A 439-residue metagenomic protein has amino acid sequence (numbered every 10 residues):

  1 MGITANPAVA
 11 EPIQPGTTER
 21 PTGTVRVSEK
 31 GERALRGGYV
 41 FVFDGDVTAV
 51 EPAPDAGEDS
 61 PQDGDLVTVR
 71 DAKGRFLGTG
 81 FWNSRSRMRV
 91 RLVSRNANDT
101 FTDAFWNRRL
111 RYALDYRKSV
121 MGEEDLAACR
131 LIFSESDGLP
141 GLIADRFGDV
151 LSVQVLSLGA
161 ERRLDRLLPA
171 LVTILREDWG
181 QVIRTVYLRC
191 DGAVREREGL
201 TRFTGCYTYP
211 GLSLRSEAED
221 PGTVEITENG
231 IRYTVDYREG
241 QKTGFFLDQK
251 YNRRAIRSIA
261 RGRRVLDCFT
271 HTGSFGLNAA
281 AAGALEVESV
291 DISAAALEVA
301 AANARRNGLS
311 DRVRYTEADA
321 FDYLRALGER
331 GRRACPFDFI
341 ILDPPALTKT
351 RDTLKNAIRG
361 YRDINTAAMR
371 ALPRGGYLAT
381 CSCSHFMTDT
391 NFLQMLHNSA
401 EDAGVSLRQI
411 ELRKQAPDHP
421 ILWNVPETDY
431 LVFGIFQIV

Functional and structural regions predicted by a protein language model:
M1-G148: Non-catalytic accessory regions of SAM-dependent methyltransferases
I132-D145, L164-F245: Non-catalytic substrate-recognition/targeting regions of SAM-dependent transferases
R261-H271: Conserved class I S-adenosyl-L-methionine
T272-L285: Conserved SAM-binding loop of SAM-dependent methyltransferases across substrates and taxa, primarily the Class I
E286-D291: Conserved SAM-binding motif I beta-strand of class I
A295-I341: S-adenosyl-L-methionine
P336, D363, Y377-V439: C-terminal catalytic and target-recognition region of SAM-dependent MTase-like enzymes, primarily methyltransferases
D338-A367: Mobile active-site "lid"/loop adjacent to the S-adenosyl-L-methionine
